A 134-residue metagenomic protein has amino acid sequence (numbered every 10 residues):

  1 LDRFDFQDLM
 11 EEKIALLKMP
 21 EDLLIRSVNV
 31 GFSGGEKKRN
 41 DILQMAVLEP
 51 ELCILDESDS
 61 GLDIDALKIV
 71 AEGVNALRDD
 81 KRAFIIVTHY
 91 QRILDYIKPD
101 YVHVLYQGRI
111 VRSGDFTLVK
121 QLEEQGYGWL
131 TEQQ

Functional and structural regions predicted by a protein language model:
L1-E49: ABC-family P-loop ATPase nucleotide-binding domains
E51-I54: Walker B motif beta-strand of ABC-family P-loop ATPases
E57-S58, D65: Walker B catalytic motif
D63-K68, S113: Conserved D-loop-proximal element of ABC-family nucleotide-binding domains
A66, Y90-I93, I97-K98: Helical "lid/switch" subdomain of P-loop NTPase nucleotide-binding domains
L67-D80: Helical segment within the ABC ATPase nucleotide-binding domain
K81-H89: Conserved H-loop
Y96, Y101, L105, R109-E132: Conserved beta-strand-loop-alpha-helix hinge in the C-terminal portion of ABC ATPase nucleotide-binding domains
